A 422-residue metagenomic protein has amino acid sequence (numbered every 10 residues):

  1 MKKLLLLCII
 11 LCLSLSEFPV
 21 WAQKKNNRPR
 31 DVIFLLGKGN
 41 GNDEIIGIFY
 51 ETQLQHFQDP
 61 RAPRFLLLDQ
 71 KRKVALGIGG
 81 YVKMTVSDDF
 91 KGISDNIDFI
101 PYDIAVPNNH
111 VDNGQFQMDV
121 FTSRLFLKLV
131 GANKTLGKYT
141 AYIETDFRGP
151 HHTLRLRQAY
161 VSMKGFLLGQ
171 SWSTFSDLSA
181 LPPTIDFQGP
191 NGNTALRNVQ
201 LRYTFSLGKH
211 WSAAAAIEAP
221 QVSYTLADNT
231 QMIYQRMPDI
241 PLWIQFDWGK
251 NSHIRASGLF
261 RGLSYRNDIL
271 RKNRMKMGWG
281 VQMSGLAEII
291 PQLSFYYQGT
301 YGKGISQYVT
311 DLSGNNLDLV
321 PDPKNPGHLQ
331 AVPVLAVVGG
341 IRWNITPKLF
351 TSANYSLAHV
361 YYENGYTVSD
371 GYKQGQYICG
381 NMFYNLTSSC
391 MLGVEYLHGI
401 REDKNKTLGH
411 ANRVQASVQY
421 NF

Functional and structural regions predicted by a protein language model:
M1-N26: Bacterial Sec-dependent N-terminal signal peptides
V20-F90: N-terminal periplasmic/intermembrane-space "pro-region" immediately following the signal or transit peptide
D69-D98, N109-V222, P241, Q245-W248 (+2 more regions): Outer membrane beta-barrel
V74, G114-S123, T153-R157, S162 (+6 more regions): Residues that define the transmembrane beta-barrel architecture of outer-membrane proteins
G92-I97, H151-L156, S179-I185, Y224-M232 (+5 more regions): Outer-membrane beta-barrel translocator domains and adjoining extracellular loop/strand segments of Gram-negative
K138-G149, A213-P220, S257-G262, F350-E363 (+1 more regions): Transmembrane beta-strand segments that form the barrel wall of outer-membrane beta-barrel proteins
D247-G365, Y372: Detector for outer-membrane/organellar transmembrane beta-barrel domains, recognizing the amphipathic beta-strand
Y384-L386, C390, H410-F422: Outer-membrane beta-barrel "beta-signal"
